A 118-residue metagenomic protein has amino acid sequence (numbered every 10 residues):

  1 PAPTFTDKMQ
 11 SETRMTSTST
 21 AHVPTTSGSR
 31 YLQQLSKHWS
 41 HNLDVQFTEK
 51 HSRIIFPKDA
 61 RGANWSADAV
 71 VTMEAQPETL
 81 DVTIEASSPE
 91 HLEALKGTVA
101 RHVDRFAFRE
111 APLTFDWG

Functional and structural regions predicted by a protein language model:
Q10-Y31: Terminal, regulation- and interaction-focused segments at domain boundaries
M15, S19, E49-S52, Q76 (+2 more regions): Structural preference for solvent-exposed beta-strand-turn elements and adjacent flexible terminal/loop segments within
T25-S27, K58-G62, A86-S88: Beta-strand elements of well-folded, non-transmembrane domains
G28-H41: Amphipathic alpha-helical segments
H41-W65: Ser/Thr-rich, low-complexity intrinsically disordered terminal regions
G62-A86: Beta-strand/loop substructures that line and gate deep hydrophobic ligand-binding cavities in soluble
T83-W117: C-terminal structural segments of small proteins and small subunits
